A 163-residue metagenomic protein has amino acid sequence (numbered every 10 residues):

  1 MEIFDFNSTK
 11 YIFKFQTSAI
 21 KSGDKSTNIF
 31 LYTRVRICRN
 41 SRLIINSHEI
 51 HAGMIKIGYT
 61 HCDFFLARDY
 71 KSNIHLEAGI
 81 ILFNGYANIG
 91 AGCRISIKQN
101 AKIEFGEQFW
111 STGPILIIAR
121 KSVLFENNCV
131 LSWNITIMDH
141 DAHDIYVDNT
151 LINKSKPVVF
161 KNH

Functional and structural regions predicted by a protein language model:
M1-M138, K156-H163: Domain-scale signature associated with acetyltransferase and cell-envelope carbohydrate enzymes
H143: Anionic N-terminal interaction surfaces
Y146-N153: Flexible, solvent-exposed loop segments that connect beta-strands
